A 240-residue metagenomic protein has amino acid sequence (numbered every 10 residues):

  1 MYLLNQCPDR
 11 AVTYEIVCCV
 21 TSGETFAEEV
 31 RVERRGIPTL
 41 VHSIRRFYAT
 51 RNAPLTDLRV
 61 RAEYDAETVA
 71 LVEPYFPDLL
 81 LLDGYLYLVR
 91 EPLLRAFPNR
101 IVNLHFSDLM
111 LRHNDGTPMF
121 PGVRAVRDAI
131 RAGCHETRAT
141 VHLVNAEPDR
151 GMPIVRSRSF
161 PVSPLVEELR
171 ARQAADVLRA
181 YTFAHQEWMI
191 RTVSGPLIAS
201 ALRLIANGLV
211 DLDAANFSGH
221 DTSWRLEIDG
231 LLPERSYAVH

Functional and structural regions predicted by a protein language model:
M1-H240: One-carbon transfer enzymes
